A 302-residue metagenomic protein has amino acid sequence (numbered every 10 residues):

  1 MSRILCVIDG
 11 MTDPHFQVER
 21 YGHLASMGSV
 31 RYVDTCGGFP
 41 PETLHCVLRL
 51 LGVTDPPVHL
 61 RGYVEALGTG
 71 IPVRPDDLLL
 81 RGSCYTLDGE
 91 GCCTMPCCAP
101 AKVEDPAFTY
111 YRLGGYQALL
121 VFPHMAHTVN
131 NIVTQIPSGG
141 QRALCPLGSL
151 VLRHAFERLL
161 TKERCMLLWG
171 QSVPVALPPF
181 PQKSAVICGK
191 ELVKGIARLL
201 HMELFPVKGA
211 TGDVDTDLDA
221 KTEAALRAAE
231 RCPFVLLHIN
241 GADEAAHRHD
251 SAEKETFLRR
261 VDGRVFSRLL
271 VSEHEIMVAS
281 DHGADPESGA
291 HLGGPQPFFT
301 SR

Functional and structural regions predicted by a protein language model:
S2-I4, I8-Y110, G114, V121 (+2 more regions): Active-site nucleophile/metal-coordination loop of metallo-enzymes that catalyze phosphate/sulfate and related
R3-C6, C232-I239, H274-I276: Generic beta-sheet signal
C84-P174: Glycine-rich, mobile lid/loop segments that gate access to catalytic sites or pores
A126-H127, E163-E253: Anion-binding catalytic surfaces of enzymes that hydrolyze or transfer phosphate/sulfate esters
G148-F156, L218-E223, L258-L270: Short, hydrophobic/amphipathic alpha-helical packing segments that form internal helix faces or helix-helix interfaces
D243-I276: A long, amphipathic alpha-helix that forms part of the scaffold/cap immediately adjacent to metal-dependent active
S251-K254, H274-R302: Conserved, well-ordered active-site substructure
